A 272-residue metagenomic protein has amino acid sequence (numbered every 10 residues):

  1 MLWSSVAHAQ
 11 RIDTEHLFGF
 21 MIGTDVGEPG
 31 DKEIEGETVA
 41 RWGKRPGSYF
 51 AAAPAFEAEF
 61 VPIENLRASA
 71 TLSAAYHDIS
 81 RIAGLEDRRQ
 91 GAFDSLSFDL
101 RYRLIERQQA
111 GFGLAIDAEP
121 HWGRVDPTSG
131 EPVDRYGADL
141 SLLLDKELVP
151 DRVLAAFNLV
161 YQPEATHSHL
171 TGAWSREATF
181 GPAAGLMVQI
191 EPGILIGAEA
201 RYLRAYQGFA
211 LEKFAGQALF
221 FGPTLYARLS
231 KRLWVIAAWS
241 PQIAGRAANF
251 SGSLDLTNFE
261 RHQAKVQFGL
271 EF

Functional and structural regions predicted by a protein language model:
M1-L2, F272: Hydrophobic alpha-helical targeting segments used for export or membrane insertion
S4-V6: N-terminal signal peptide c-region/cleavage motif recognized by signal peptidases
A9-F272: Transmembrane beta-barrel domains of Gram-negative outer membranes and organellar outer membranes
